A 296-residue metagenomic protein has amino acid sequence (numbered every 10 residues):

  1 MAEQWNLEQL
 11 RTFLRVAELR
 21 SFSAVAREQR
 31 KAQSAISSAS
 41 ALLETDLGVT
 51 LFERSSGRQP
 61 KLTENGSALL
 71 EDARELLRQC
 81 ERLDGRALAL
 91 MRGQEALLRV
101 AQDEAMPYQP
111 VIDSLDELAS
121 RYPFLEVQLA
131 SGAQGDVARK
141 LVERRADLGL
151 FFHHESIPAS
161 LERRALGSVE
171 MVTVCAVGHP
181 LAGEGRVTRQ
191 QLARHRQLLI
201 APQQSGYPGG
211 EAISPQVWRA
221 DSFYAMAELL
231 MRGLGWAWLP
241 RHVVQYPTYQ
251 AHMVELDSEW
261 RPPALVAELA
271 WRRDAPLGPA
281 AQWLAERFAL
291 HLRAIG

Functional and structural regions predicted by a protein language model:
F13, V25-A26, T63, G233: Hydrophobic two-helix hairpin corresponding to the core of helix-turn-helix DNA-binding domains
V16-A32: Short helix-boundary/capping micro-motifs
L19, E28, A41-T50, R121: Residue cluster at the C-terminal edge of the helix-turn-helix DNA-binding motif
A32, S38-L42, S114: Residues within the DNA-recognition helix of helix-turn-helix
E44-E64: A short LG(V/I)-centered, amphipathic sequence patch enriched for acidic residue(s) preceding the LG motif
D46-L47, L69-M91, L284, F288 (+1 more regions): Alpha-helical linker/hinge and terminal dimerization helices associated with HTH transcriptional regulators
A96-P158: Central regulatory/effector-binding core of bacterial HTH transcription factors
G135, S156, S160-L234, L239-A264 (+1 more regions): C-terminal regulatory
